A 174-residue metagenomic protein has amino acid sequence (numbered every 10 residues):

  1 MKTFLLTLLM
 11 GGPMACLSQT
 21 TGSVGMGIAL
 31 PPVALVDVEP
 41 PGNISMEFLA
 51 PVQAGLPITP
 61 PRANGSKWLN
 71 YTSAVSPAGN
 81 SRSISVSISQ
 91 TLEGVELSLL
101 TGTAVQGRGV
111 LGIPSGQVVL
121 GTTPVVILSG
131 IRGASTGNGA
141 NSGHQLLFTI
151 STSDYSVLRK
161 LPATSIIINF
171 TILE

Functional and structural regions predicted by a protein language model:
T3-P13: Sec-dependent N-terminal signal peptides
M14-S18: Sec/Tat signal peptide C-region and signal peptidase I cleavage site
Q19-I113, Q117-V119, V125-E174: N-terminal small/polar-rich segments of proteins
